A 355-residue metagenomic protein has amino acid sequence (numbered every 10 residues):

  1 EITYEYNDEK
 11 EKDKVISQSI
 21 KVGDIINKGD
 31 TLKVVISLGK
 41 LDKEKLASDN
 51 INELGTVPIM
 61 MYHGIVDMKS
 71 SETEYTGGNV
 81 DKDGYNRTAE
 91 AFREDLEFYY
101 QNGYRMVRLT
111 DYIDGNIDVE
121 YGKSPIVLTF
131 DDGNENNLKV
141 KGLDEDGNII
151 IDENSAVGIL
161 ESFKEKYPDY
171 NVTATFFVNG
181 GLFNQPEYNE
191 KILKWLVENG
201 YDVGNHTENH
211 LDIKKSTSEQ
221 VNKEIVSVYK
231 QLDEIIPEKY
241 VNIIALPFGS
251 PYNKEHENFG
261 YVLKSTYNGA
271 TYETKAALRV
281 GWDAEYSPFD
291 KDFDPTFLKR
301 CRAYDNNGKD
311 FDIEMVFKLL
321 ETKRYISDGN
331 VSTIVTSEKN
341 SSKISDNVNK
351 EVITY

Functional and structural regions predicted by a protein language model:
E1-D42: Ligand-recognition elements built from short beta-strands and adjacent flexible loops
E5-N7, S37-G39, I65, D131-G133 (+3 more regions): Solvent-exposed coil/turn segments that connect beta secondary-structure elements in extracytoplasmic/periplasmic
E11, I16, K28-L32, T56-P58 (+3 more regions): Envelope-exposed proteins and targeting segments
L46-L128, K139, K215-Y355: C-terminal active-site subregion of NodB/CE4 polysaccharide deacetylases
M60-I65, T129-G133, N179, H206-E208: Short loop/turn segments at strand-loop or loop-helix junctions that form parts of catalytic or ligand-binding pockets
K141, N148-I159, F183-D202, E208-I236 (+1 more regions): Alpha-helical scaffold elements lining the catalytic groove of polysaccharide deacetylases
N148-I151, E161-N171, I235-P237, V262-Y272: Alpha-helix termini
L160-N171, Q185-N205, G269-T271, S287-F297 (+1 more regions): Acidic (Asp/Glu)-rich catalytic clusters
